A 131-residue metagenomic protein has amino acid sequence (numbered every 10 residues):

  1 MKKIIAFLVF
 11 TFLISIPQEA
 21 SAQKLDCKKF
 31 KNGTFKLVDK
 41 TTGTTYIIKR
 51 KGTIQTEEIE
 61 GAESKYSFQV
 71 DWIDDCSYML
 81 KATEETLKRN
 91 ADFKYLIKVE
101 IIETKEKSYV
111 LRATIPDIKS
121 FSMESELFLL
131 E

Functional and structural regions predicted by a protein language model:
M1-C27: Bacterial Sec-dependent N-terminal signal peptides
K24-T42: Tryptophan-anchored aromatic micro-motifs
K28-N32, I48-T56, I73-C76, E103-S108 (+1 more regions): Short, solvent-exposed coil/turn segments at beta-strand boundaries
L37, Q55-E58, Y78-A82, Y109-R112: Short hydrophobic/aromatic-rich beta-strand segments that constitute the beta-sheet cores of beta-sandwich/beta-barrel
T44-I73, I115: N-terminal glycine/threonine-rich, aromatic-flanked beta-hairpin/loop signature
Y46-I48, S67-D71, L96-E103, S125-L129: Hydrophobic/aromatic beta-strand elements that line small-molecule binding cavities or substrate pockets in beta-rich
L80-T104: An anionic, turn-rich surface loop/hairpin at beta-sheet edges that serves as a generic interaction/coordination patch
E100-I102, V110-E124: Short, exposed beta-strand-loop hairpins at the edges of beta-sheets in extracellular/periplasmic proteins
